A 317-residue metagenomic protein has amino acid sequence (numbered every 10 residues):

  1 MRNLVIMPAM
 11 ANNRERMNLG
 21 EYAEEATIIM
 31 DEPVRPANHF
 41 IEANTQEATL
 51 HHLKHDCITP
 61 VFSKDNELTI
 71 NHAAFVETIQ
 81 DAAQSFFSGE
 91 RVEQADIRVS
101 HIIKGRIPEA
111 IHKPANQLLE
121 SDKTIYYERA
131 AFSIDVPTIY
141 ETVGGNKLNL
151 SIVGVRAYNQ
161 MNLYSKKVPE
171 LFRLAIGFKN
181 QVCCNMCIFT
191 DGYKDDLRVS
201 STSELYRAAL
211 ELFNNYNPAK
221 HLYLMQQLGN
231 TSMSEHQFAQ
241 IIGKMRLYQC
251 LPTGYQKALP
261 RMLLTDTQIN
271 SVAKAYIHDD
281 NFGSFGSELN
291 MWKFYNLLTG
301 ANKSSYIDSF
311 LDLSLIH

Functional and structural regions predicted by a protein language model:
M1-Q80, F87, R91, R98: Feature for intrinsically disordered/low-complexity regulatory segments and propeptides
M1-R35, P114-I316: Intrinsically disordered, low-complexity regions enriched in serine/threonine
H39, H51-H55, H72, H101 (+5 more regions): Histidine (H) residue identity feature
D81, S85, L251-G254: A generic structural signal for well-ordered alpha-helical segments enriched in polar/charged residues
S85-T124, R129-A131: A short acidic/basic microdomain associated with nuclease active sites
